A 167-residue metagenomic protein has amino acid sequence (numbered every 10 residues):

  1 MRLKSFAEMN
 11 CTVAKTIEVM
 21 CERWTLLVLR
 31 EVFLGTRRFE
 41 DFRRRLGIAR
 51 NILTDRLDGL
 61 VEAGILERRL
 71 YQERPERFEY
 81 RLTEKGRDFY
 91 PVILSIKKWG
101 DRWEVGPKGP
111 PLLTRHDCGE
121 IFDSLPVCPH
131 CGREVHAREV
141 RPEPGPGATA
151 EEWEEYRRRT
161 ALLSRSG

Functional and structural regions predicted by a protein language model:
M1-E8: N-terminal intrinsically disordered/low-complexity leader segments
C11-I52, S164-G167: N-terminal helix-turn-helix DNA-binding core of bacterial DNA-binding proteins
C21, Q72-S95: Basic, amphipathic "hinge/linker" alpha-helix immediately C-terminal to the N-terminal HTH DNA-binding motif
L26, A63, V92-W103: Alpha-helical linker/hinge and terminal dimerization helices associated with HTH transcriptional regulators
R37-F42, L57, F89-V92, R102 (+1 more regions): Extended, folded domain segments that form the structural surfaces/walls around functional sites
F39, R43-Y71, P75: Canonical helix-turn-helix DNA-binding module
R45, E79-R81, T114: Short aromatic/hydrophobic contact patches that present stacked aromatics for nucleic-acid/ligand binding
D101-G167: C-terminal regulatory/oligomerization modules of transcriptional regulators
